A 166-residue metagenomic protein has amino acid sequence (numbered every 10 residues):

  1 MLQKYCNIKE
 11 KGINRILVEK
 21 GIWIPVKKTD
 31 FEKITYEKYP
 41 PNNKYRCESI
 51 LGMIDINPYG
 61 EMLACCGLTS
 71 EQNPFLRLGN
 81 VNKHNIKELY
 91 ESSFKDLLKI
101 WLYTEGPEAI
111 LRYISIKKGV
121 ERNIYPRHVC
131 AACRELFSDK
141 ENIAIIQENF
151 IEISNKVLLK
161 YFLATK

Functional and structural regions predicted by a protein language model:
L2-P40, G67-N123, H128: C-terminal accessory region of radical SAM enzymes
Y45, H128-A131: Cys/His-enriched microdomains
C47-I50: Short, small/polar residue-rich loop motifs at catalytic or cofactor-binding pockets
I56-N57: Short, acidic, Ser/Thr-enriched surface-loop or helix-capping motifs
V81, I145-L159: Short cysteine/histidine-rich metal-coordination sites, predominantly Zn2+-binding motifs
W101-E105, N155-K166: Short Fe-S-cluster ligation motifs
C133-L136: Cys/His-rich metal-chelating microdomains
